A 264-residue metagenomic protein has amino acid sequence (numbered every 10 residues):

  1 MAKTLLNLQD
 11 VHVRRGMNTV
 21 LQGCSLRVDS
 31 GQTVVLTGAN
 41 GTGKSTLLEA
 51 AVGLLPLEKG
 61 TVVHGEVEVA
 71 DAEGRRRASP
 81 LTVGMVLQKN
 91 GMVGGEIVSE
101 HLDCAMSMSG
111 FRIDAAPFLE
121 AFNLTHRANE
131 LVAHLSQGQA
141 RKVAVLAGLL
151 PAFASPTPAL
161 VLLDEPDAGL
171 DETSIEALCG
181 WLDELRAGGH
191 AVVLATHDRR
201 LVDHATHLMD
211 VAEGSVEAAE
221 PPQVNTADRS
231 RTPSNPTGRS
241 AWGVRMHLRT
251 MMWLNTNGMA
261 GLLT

Functional and structural regions predicted by a protein language model:
M1-S30, V35, A72-E73: A short, flexible loop at the N-terminus of ABC-type nucleotide-binding domains that lies
T37-A39: The feature captures the beta-strand-to-loop junction immediately N-terminal to the Walker
V52: Helix-to-loop junction immediately C-terminal to a conserved catalytic motif
G60-D71, A78-S79: Conserved ABC transporter NBD signature motif
K89, G94-G110, D114: Q-loop/switch helix immediately C-terminal to the Walker
D103, R112-R127: Conserved ABC ATPase "signature" region
G138-L160: GG-anchored amphipathic helix commonly corresponding to the ABC/SMC/Rad50 NBD signature/C-loop
E165-P166: Walker B catalytic motif
